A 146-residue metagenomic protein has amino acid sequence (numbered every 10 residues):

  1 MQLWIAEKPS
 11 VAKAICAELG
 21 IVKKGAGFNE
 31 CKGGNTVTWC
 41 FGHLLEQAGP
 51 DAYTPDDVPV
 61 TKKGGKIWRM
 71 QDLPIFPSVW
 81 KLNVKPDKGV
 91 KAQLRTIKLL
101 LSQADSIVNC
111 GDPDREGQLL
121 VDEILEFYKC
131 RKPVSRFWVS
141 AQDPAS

Functional and structural regions predicted by a protein language model:
M1-S146: Intrinsically disordered, low-complexity regulatory segments
